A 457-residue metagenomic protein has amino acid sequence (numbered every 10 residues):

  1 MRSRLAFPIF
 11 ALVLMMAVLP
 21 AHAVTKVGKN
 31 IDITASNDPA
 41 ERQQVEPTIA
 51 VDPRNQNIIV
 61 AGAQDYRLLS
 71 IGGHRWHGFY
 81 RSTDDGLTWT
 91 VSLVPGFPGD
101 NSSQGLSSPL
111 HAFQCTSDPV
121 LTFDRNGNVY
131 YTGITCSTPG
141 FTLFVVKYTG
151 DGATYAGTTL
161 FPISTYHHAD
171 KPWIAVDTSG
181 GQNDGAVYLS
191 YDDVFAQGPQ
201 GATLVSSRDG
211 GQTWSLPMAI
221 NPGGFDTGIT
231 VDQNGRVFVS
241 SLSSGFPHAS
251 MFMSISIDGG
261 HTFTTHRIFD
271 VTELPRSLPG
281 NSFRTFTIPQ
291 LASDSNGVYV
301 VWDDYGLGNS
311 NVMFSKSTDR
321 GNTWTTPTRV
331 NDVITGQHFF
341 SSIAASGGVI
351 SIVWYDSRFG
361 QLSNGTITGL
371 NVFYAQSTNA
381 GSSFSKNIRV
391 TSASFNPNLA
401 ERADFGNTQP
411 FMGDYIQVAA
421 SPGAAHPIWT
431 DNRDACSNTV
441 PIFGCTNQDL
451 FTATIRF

Functional and structural regions predicted by a protein language model:
M1-I9: Bacterial N-terminal signal peptides that target proteins for export
P8-A17: Bacterial N-terminal signal peptides
V18-H22: Autoinhibitory N-terminal propeptides
A23-F457: C-terminal PAP-associated
